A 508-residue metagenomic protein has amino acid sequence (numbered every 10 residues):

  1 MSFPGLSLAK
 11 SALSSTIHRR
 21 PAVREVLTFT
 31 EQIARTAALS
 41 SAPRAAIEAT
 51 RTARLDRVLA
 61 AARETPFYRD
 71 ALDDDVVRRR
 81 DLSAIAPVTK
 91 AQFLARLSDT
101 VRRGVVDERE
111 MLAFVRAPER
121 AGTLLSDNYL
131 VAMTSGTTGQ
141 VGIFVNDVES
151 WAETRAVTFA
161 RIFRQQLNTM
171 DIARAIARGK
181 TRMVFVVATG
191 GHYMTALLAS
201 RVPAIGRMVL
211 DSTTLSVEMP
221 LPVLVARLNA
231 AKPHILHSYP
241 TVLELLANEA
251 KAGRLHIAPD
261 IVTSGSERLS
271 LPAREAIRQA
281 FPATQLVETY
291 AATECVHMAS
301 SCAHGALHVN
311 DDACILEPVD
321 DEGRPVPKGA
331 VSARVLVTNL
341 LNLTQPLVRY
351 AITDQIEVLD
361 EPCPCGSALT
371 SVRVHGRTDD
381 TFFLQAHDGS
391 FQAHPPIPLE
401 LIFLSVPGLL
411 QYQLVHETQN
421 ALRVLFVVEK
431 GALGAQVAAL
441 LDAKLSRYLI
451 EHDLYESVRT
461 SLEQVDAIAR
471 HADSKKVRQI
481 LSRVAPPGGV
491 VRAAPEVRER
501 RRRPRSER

Functional and structural regions predicted by a protein language model:
M1-M133, Q140-A173, R178, A230-I235 (+4 more regions): Nucleotide 5′-phosphate-binding alpha/beta core
A62, T134, M183, L236 (+5 more regions): Residue-level signal for inorganic ion chemistry
E149-A152, T158, R182-T241: AMP-binding/adenylate-forming
K180-M183, R334, A421: Residues that mark the start of a beta-strand
S216-M219, V223, P233-R274, V287-E294: Adenylate-forming
L236, L336, L341-T344, V348-D453: AMP-binding/adenylate-forming catalytic core of the ANL superfamily
L269-P362: Conserved AMP-binding/adenylate-forming
P318, V337, L384, A469-R470: Hydrophobic beta-strand positions
